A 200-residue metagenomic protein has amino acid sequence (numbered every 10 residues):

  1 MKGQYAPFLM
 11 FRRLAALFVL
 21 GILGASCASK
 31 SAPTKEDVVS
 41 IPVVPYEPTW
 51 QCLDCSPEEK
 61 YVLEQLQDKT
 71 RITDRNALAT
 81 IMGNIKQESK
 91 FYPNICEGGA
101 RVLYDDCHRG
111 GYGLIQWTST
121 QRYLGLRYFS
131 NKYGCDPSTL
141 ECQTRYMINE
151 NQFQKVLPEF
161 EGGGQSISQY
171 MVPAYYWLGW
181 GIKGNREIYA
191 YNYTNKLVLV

Functional and structural regions predicted by a protein language model:
Q4-A15: Bacterial N-terminal signal peptides that target proteins for export
A16-L20: Hydrophobic helical h-region of N-terminal Sec-dependent signal peptides in bacterial secretory/periplasmic proteins
C27-S29: N-terminal Sec signal peptide cleavage junction
V39-Y61, S89-G164: Peptidoglycan-targeting cell-wall enzymes and recognition modules
K60-E64, A79-G83, R145, N149 (+1 more regions): Solvent-exposed, polar/charged alpha-helical surfaces in well-ordered, non-transmembrane soluble domains, broadly
N76-Y92: Short, functionally critical alpha-helical segments immediately adjacent to catalytic or ligand/cofactor-binding
I85-S89, T118, P158-I188: Acidic helix/loop microenvironments that form the catalytic cleft of cell-wall polysaccharide enzymes
